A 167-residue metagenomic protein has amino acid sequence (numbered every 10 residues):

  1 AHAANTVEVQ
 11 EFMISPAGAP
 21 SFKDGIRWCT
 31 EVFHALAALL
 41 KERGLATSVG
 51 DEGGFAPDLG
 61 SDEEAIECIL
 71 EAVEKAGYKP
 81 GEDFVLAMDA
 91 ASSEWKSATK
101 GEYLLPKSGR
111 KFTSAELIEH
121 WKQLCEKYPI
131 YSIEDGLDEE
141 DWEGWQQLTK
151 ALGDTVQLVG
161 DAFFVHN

Functional and structural regions predicted by a protein language model:
A1, F12, P16-A17, E52 (+3 more regions): Fold-independent oxyanion-binding glycine-rich loops and adjacent beta-strand/coil segments at enzyme active sites
A1-G50: Mobile "lid/hinge" segments at catalytic clefts and subdomain interfaces of large enzymes
E11-F22, A46-D62, E94-S108: Active-site-proximal beta-alpha loop/turn segments in soluble metabolic enzymes
G25-W28, A56, V85, T149: Generic preference for flexible, low-structure residues
I26, L59, E134-D135: Short acidic-aromatic active-site loops that bind/stabilize oxyanions
E63-N167: Catalytic core of soluble alpha/beta enzymes
